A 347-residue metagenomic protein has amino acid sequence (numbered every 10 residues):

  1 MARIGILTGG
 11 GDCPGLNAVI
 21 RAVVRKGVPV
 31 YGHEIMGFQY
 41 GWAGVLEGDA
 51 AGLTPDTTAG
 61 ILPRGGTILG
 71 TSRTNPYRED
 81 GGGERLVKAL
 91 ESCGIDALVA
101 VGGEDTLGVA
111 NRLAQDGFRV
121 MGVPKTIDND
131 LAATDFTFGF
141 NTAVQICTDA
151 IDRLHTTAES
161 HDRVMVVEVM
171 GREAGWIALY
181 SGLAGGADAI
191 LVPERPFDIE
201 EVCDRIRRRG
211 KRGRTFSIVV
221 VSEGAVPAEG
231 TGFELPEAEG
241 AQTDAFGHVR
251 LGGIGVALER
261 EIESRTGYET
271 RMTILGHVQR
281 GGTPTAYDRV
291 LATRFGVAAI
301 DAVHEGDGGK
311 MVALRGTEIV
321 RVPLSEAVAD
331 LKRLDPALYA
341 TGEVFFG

Functional and structural regions predicted by a protein language model:
M1-L46: N-terminal phosphate-binding or glycine-rich loops at protein starts, especially the Walker A/P-loop of NTPases
R3-G11, T67-S72, A97-A100, M165-E168 (+1 more regions): Short glycine-rich or small-residue beta-strand-to-loop segments that form or flank ligand, phosphate, metal/Fe-S
G9-D12, F38-A43, R73-T74, G103-D105 (+6 more regions): Short, ordered loop/turn segments at secondary-structure junctions
D12-V23, V45-L46, E79-E84, L98-N111 (+6 more regions): Short glycine/serine/threonine-rich phosphate/pyrophosphate-binding segments that cradle anionic phosphate groups
V45-T106, F138-D149, G347: Glycine-rich oxoanion-binding loops at beta->alpha junctions
A89, A97-G102, A110-R112, R119 (+2 more regions): Accessory alpha-helical/coil subdomains and C-terminal extensions that flank or cap enzyme catalytic cores
R250-G347: C-terminal non-catalytic interaction/assembly regions of soluble proteins
